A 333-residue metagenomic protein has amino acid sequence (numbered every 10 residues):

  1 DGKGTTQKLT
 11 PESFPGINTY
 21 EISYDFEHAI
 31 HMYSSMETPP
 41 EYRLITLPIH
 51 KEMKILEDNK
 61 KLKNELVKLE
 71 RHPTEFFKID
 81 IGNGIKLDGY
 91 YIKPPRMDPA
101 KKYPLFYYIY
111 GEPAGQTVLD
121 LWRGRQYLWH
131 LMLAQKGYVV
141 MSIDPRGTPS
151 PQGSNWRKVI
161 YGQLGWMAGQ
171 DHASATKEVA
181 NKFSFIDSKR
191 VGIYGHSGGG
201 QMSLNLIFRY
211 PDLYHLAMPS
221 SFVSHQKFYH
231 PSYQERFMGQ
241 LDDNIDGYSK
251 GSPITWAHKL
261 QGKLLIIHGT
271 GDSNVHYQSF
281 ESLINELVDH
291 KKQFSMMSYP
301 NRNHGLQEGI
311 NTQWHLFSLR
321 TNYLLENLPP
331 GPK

Functional and structural regions predicted by a protein language model:
D1-G4, L47-I49: Short loop/turn segments that connect beta-strands within beta-propeller blades
K3-P11: Blade-edge beta-strand/turn elements of extracellular beta-propeller and related beta-sheet repeat scaffolds
T10-P11, N18-K333: Serine-hydrolase catalytic core recognition
